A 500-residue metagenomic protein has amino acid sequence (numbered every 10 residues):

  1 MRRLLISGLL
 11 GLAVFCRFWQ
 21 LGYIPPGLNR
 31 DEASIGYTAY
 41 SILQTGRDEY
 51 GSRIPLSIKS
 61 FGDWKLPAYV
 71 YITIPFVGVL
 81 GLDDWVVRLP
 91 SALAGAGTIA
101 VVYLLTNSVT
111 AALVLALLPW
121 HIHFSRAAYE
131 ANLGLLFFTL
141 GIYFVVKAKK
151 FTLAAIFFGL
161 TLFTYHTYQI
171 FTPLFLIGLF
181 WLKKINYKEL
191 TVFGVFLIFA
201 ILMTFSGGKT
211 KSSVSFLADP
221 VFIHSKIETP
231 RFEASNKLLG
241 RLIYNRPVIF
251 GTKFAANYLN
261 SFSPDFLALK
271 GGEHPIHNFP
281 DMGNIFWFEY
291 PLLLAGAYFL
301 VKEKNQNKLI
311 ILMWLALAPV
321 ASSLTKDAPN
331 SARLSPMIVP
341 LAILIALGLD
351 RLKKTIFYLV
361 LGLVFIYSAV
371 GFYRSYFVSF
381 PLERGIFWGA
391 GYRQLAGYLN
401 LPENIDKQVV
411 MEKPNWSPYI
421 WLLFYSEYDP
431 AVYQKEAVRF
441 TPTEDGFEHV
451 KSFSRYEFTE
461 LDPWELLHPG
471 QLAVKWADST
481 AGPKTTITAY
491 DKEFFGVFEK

Functional and structural regions predicted by a protein language model:
R2-I243, V248-I249, N257-K353: Membrane-integral, polyisoprenol-dependent glycosyltransferases of the GT-C/oligosaccharyltransferase superfamily
I35, A68, F254, Y258 (+2 more regions): Stable alpha-helical elements in mature extracytoplasmic
S41-G46, G78, D265, Y398-P402 (+2 more regions): Structured segments of extracytoplasmic/periplasmic soluble domains in secreted or envelope-associated proteins
I58, G283, F357-L401, P414-S426 (+3 more regions): Membrane-proximal, lumen/periplasm-facing interface regions of secretory-pathway glyco- and lipid-modifying enzymes
G97, W120-H121, N415-P418, A477-A481: Solvent-exposed loop/turn segments at secondary-structure junctions within structured extracellular/periplasmic domains
L153, Y187-L190, V409, P430-A437: Acidic/polar loop patches that form or flank catalytic/metal-binding clefts of enzymes that bind anionic ligands
E403-P414, E465-K475: Short hydrophobic beta-strand segments
E436-K500: Aromatic/acidic, Gly/Pro-rich catalytic loop(s) in extracytoplasmic/lumenal soluble domains of multi-pass membrane
